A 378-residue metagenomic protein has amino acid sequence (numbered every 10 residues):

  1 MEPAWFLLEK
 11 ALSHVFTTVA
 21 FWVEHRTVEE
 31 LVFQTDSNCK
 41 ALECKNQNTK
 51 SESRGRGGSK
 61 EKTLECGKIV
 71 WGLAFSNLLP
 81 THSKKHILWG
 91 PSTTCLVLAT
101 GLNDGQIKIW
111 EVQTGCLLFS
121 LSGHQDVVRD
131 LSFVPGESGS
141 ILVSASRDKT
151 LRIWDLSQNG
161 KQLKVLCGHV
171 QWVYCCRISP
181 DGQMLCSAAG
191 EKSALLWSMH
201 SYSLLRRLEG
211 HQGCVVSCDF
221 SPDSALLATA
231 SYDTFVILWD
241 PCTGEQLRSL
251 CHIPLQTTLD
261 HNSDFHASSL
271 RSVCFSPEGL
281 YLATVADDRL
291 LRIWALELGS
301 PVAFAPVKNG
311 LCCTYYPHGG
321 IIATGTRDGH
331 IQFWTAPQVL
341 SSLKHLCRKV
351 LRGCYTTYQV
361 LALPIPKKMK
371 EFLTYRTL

Functional and structural regions predicted by a protein language model:
M1-L88, L96, Y355-T377: Intrinsically disordered, low-complexity acidic/Ser/Thr/Pro-rich linker and tail segments in large eukaryotic scaffolds
E24-T27, T35-D36, L64-V70, S122-V128 (+4 more regions): WD40/WD-repeat beta-propeller blade N-cap
Q34, Q47, E52-R54, L73 (+7 more regions): WD40-repeat beta-propellers
A74-H82, I87-C95, S132-G139, Q158 (+4 more regions): Loop/turn segments within WD40 beta-propeller blades
G101-D104, S144-D148, S187-E191, A230-D233 (+2 more regions): Conserved strand-to-loop turn within each blade of WD40 beta-propeller repeats
H318-L378: Cullin-RING E3 adaptor/co-adaptor recruitment helices
